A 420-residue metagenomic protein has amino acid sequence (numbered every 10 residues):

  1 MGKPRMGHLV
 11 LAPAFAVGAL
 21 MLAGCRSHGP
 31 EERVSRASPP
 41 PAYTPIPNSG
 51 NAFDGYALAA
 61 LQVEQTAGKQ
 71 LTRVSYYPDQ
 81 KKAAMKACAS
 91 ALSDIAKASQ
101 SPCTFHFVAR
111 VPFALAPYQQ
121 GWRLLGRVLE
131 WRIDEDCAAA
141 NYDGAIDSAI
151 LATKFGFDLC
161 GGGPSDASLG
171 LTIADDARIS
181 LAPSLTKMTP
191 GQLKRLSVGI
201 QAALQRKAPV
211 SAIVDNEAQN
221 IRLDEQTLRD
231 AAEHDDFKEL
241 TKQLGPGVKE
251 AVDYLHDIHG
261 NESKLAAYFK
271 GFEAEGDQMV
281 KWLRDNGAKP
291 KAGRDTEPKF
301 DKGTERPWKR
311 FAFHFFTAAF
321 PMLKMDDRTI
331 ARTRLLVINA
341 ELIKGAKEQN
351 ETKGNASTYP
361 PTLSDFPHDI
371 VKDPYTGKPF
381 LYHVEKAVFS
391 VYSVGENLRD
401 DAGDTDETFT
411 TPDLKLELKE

Functional and structural regions predicted by a protein language model:
G2-P13: Bacterial N-terminal signal peptides that target proteins for export
M6, L22-G24: Intrinsically disordered, low-complexity segments enriched in glycine/proline and serine/threonine
A12-M21: Bacterial N-terminal signal peptides
C25-E420: Short acidic linear motifs
